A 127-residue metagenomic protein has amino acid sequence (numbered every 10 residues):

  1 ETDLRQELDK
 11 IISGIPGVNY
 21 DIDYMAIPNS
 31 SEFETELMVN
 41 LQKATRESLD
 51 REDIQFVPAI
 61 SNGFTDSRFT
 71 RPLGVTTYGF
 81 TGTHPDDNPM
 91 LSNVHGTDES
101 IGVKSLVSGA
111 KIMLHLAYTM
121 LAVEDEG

Functional and structural regions predicted by a protein language model:
E1-G127: Metal-dependent amide/peptide-bond hydrolase catalytic core, centered on the "pita-bread" metallohydrolase fold
